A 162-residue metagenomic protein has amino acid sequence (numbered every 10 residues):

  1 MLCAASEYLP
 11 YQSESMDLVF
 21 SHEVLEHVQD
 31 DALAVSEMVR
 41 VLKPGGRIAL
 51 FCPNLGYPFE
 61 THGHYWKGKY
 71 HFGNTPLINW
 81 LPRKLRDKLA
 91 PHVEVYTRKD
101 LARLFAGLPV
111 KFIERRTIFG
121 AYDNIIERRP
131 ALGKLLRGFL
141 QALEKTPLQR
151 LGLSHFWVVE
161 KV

Functional and structural regions predicted by a protein language model:
C3, Q29-E37, R47-V158: S-adenosyl-L-methionine-dependent methyltransferase catalytic module, highlighting the catalytic core
E7-L18: A short acidic, Gly/Pro-enriched loop at the edge of an enzyme's catalytic core that lines a small-molecule cofactor
S21-V24: A short beta-strand submotif of the Rossmann-like class I SAM-dependent methyltransferase core that lines
K161-V162: Generic C-terminal helix-cap and adjacent flexible tail
